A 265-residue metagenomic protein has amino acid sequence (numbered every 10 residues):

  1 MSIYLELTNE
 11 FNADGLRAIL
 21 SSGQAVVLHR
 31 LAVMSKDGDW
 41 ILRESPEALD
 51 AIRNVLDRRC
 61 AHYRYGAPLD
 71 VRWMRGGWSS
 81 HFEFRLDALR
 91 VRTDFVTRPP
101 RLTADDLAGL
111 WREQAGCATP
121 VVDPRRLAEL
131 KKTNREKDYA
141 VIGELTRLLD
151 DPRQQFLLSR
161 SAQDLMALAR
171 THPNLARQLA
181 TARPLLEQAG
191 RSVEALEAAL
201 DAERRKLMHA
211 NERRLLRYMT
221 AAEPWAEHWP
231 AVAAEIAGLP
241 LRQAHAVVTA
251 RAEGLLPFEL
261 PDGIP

Functional and structural regions predicted by a protein language model:
M1-P265: Compositionally biased terminal segments of proteins
